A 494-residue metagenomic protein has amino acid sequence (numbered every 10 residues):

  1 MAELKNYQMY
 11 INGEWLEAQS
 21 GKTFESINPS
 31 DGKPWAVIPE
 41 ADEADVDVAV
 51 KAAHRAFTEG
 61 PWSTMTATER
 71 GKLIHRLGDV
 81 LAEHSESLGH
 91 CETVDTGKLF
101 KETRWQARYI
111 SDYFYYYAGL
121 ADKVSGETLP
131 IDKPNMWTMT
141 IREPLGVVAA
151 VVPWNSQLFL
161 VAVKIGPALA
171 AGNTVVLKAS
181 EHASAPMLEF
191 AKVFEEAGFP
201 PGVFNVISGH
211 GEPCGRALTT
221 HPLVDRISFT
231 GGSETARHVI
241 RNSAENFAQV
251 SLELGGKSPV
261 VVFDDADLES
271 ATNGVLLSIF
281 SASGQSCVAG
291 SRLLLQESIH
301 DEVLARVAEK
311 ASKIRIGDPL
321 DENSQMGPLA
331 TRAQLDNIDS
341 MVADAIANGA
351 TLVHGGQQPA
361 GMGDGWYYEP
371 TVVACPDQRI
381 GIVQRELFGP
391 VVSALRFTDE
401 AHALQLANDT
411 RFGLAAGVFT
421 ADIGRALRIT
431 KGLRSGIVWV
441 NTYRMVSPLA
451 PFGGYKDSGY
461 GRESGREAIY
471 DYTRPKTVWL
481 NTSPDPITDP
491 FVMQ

Functional and structural regions predicted by a protein language model:
M1-D31, A56: Hydrophobic face of amphipathic alpha-helices that form TPR/SEL1-like repeat modules and related alpha-solenoid
D31-V37, V224, V261, R315 (+4 more regions): Conserved C-terminal structural/oligomerization subdomain of aldehyde/semialdehyde dehydrogenase
G32, R70, E92, F114 (+9 more regions): Residue-level signal for inorganic ion chemistry
K33-V124: Glycine-rich loop-to-alpha-helix module at the N-terminal edge of alpha/beta enzyme cores
P34-A41, T58-W62, A149-A150, V260-F263 (+5 more regions): Short, well-ordered beta-strand elements within core beta-sheets of diverse protein domains
F57, P61, G78-S85, G89 (+20 more regions): Structural signal for hydrophobic packing residues in well-ordered secondary-structure cores of soluble enzyme domains
G126-S270, F397: Rossmann-like NAD(P) dinucleotide-binding subdomain of oxidoreductase/dehydrogenase enzymes
R226, E234-D377, V440, I487-D489 (+1 more regions): ALDH superfamily catalytic-core signature
